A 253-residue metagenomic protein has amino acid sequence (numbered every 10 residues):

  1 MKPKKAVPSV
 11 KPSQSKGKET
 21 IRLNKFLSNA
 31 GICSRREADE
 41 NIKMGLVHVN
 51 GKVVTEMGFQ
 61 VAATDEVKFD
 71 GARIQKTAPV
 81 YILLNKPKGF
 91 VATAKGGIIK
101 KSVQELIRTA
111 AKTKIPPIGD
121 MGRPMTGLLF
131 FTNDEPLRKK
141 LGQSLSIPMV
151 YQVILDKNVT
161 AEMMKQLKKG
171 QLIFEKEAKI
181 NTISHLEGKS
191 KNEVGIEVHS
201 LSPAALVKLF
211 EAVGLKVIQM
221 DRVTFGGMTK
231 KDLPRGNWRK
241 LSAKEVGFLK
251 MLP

Functional and structural regions predicted by a protein language model:
K2-P253: Basic, flexible Lys/Arg- and Gly-enriched helix-loop patches that mediate nucleic-acid binding at interfaces with rRNA
